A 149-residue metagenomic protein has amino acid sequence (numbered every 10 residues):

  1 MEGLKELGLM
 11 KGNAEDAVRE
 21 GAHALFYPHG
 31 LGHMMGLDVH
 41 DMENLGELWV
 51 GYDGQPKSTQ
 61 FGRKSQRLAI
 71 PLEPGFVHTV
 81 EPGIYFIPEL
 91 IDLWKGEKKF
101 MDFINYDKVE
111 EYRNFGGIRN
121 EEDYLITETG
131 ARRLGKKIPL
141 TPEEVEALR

Functional and structural regions predicted by a protein language model:
M1-R149: Active-site neighborhoods and metal-handling regions in enzymes and metal-associated proteins
